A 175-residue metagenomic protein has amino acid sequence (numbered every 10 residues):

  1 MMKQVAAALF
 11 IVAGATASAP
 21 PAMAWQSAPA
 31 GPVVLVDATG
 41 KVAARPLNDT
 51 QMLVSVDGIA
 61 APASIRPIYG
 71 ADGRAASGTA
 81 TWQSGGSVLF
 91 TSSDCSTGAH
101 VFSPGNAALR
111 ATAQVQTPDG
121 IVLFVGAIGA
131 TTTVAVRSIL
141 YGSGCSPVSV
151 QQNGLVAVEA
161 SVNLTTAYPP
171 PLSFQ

Functional and structural regions predicted by a protein language model:
M1-V5: Positively charged n-region of N-terminal signal peptides that target proteins for export
A6-G14: Hydrophobic helical h-region of N-terminal Sec-dependent signal peptides in bacterial secretory/periplasmic proteins
S18-A19: N-terminal signal peptide c-region/cleavage motif recognized by signal peptidases
W25-G78, F174-Q175: N-terminal segment immediately downstream of the Sec signal-peptide cleavage site in secreted/extracellular proteins
W82-G85: Short coil-to-beta strand junction motifs in C2/discoidin
F90-T91: Predominantly extracellular/luminal cell-surface or secreted proteins
S96-S146: An exposed acidic His-Trp-rich patch
I128-Q175: Low-complexity intrinsically disordered segments
